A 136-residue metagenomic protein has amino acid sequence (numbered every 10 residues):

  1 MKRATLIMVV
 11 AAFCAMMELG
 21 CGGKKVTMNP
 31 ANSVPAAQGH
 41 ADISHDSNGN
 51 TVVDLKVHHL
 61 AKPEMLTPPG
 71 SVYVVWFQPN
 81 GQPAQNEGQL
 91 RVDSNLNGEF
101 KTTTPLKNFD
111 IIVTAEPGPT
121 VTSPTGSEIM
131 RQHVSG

Functional and structural regions predicted by a protein language model:
M1-L19: Sec-dependent bacterial lipoprotein signal peptides
C21-G136: N-terminal targeting/export leaders
